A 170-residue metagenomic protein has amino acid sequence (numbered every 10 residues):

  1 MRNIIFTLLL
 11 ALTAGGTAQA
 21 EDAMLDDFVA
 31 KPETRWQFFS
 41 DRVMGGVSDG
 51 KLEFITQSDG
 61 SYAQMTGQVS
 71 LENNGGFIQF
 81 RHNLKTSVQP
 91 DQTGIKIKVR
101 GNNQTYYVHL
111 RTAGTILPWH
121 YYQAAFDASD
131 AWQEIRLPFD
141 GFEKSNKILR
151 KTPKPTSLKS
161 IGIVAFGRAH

Functional and structural regions predicted by a protein language model:
M1-I4: Positively charged n-region of N-terminal signal peptides that target proteins for export
T7-A14: Bacterial N-terminal signal peptides
A18-H170: Beta-rich carbohydrate-recognition modules and glycan-binding surfaces
